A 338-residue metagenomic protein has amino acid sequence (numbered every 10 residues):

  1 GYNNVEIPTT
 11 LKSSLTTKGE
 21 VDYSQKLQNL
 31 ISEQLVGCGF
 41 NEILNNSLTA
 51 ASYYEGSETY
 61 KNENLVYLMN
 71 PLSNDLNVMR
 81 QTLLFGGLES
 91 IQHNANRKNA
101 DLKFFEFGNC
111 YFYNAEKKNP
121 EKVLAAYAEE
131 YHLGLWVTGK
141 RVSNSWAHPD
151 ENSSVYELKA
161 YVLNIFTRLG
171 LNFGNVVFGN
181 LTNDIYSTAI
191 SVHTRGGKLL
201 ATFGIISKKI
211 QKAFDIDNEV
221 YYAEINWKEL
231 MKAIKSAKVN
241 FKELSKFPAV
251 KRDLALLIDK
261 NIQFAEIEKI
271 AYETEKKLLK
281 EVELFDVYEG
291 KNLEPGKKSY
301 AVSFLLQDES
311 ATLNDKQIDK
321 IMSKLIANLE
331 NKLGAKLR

Functional and structural regions predicted by a protein language model:
G1-L102, R252, L305-S310, K316-R338: Extended, well-folded interaction surfaces typified by the phenylalanyl-tRNA synthetase beta subunit core
N3-I7, K26, N45, E121 (+2 more regions): A carboxyl-terminal module marker
T9, N70-L72, N109, V137-G139 (+1 more regions): Short, structured patches in soluble enzyme cores that scaffold and shape functional sites
L72, G108-Y111, G196, D286: Short, flexible loop/turn elements at secondary-structure junctions
L88-H93, Y113-N114, K209: Long, charge-dense accessory insertions within large macromolecular proteins
L102, Y111-A115: Metal-dependent nuclease catalytic core centered on acidic motifs
